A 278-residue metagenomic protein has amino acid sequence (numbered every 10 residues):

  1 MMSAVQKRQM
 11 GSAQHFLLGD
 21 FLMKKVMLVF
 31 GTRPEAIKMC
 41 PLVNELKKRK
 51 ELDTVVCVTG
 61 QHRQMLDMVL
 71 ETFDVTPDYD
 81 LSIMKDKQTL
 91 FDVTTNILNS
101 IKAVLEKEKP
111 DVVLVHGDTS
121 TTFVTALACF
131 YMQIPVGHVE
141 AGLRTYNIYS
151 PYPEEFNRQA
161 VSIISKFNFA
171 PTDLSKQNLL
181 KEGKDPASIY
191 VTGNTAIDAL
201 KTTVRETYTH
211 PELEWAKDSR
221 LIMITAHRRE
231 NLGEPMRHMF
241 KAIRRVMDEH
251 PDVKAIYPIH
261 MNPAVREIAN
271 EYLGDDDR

Functional and structural regions predicted by a protein language model:
L22-G60: N-terminal subdomain of nucleotide-sugar transferases
E51-N96, S100: Conserved nucleotide-sugar phosphate-binding/catalytic loop shared by glycosyltransferases and other
T59, R63-Q64, I164-E234: A nucleotide-sugar donor-handling region in carbohydrate enzymes
H62, D67-V69, T207-R278: Donor-nucleotide binding loops and adjacent catalytic segments primarily of GT-B fold Leloir glycosyltransferases
L98-K109: Short, well-structured alpha-helical segments in soluble
L114-M132: An aromatic- and histidine-rich active-site surface loop
H138-Y152, K166: A short, histidine- and acid-enriched strand-loop-helix "catalytic/donor-clamping" loop that lines the nucleotide-sugar
E154-F167: Membrane-proximal helix-turn-helix segments that form the acceptor-binding/catalytic region of lipid-linked
